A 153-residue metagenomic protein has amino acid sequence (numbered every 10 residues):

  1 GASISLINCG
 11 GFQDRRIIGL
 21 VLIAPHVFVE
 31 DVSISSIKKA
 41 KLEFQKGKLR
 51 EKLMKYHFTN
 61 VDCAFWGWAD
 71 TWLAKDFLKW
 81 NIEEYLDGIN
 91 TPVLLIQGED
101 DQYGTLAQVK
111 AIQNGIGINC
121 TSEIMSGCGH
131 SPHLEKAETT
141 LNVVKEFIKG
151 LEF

Functional and structural regions predicted by a protein language model:
G1-E30: Conserved hydrolase catalytic core segment
I7-G11, A111-N114, N142, E146: Short, well-ordered alpha-helices that flank and scaffold nucleotide-derived cofactor binding pockets
D14, N90-T91, I118: Active-site acidic short loop of glycosyltransferases
V21, L94-I96, E123: Hydrophobic/aromatic beta-strand patches that form the interior of the parallel beta-sheet core in alpha/beta enzyme
L22, F28-T91: Conserved alpha/beta-hydrolase catalytic His-Asp/Glu region
I89, L95-Q97, D101: Short beta-strand/loop motif that positions the catalytic acidic residue of the alpha/beta-hydrolase fold
Q102-Q108: Conserved alpha/beta-hydrolase "acid-adjacent" motif
C120-T121, S126-F153: Catalytic active-site module of serine/aspartate enzymes centered on a nucleophile-bearing elbow/loop
